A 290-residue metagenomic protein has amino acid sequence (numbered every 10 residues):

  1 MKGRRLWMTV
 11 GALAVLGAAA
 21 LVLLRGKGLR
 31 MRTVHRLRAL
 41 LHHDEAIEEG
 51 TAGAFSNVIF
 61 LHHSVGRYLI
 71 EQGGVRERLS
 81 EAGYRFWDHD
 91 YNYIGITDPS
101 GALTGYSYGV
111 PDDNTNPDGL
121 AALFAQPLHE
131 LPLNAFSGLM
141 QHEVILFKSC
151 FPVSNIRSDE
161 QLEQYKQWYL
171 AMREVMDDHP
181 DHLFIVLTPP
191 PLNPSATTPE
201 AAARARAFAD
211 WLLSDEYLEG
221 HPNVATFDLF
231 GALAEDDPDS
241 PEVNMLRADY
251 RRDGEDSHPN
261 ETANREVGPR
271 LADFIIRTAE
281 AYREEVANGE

Functional and structural regions predicted by a protein language model:
M1-L16: N-terminal Sec-pathway targeting helices
G17-L37: Membrane-interface motif at the C-terminal end of an N-terminal transmembrane signal
M31-G95: Serine-esterase "nucleophile elbow" of acetyl-processing enzymes
N57-L61, R85-D90, G95, E143-S149 (+3 more regions): Structural recognition of the beta-strand scaffold that forms the well-ordered cores of secreted hydrolase catalytic
R67-Y68, V75-D159: Conserved SGNH/GDSL esterase-like catalytic core that processes O-acyl groups on lipids and polysaccharides
A122-L131, E160-M172, A201-S214: Well-ordered, non-membrane alpha-helical segments in soluble/globular domains
F151-P152, V175-F208: Active-site segments of SGNH/GDSL-like serine hydrolases that catalyze O-acetyl group transfer/hydrolysis on lipids
L192-E290: Catalytic His-Asp segment of secreted/periplasmic serine-dependent ester chemistry enzymes
